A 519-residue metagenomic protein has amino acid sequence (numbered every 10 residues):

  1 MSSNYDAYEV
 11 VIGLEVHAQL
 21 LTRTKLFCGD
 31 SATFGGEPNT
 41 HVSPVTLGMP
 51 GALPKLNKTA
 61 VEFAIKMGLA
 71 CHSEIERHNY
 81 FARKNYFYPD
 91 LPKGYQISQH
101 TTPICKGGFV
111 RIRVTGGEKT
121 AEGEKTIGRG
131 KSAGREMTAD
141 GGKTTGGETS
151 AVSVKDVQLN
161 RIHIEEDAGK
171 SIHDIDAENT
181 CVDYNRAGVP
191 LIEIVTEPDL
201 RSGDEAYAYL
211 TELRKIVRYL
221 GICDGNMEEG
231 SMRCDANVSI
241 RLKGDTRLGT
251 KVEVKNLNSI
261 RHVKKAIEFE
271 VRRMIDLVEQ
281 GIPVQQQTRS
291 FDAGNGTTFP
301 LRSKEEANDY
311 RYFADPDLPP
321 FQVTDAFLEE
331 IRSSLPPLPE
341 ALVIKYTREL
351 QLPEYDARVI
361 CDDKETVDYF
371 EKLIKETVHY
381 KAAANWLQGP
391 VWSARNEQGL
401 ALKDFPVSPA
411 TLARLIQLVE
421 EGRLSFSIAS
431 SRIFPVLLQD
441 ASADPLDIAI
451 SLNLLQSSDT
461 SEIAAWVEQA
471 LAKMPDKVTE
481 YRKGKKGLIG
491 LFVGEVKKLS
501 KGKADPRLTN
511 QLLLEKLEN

Functional and structural regions predicted by a protein language model:
M1-K125, A139, K143-P337, R348 (+3 more regions): Basic, nucleic-acid-interacting segments
K58-E62, Y207-L210, R233, I260-K264 (+9 more regions): Amphipathic alpha-helical transducer elements in NTP-driven molecular machines
M67, E270, W386, P390-A394 (+6 more regions): Amphipathic alpha-helical segments in well-ordered regions
G230-L242, T347-Y369, Y380-Q398, A410-L412 (+3 more regions): Core structural elements
F327-S334, A341, E371-E376, L412-L424: Extended, non-catalytic structural segments that build the interaction scaffolds of large macromolecular assemblies
Q351-L352, I374-A383, R423, K483-K486: Structural motif
K403-A413, R423-K498: Strongly charged, low-complexity linkers/loops
K486-N519: Short, amphipathic C-terminal "tail helix"
